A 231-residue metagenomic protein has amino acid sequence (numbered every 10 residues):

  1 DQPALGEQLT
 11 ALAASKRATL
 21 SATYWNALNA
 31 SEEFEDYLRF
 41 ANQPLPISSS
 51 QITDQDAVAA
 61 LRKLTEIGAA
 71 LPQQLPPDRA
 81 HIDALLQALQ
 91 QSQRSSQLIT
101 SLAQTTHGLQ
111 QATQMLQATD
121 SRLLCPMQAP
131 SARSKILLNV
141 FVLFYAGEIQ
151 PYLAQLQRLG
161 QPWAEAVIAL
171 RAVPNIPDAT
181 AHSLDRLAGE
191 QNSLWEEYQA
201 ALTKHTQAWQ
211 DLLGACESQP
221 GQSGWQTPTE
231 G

Functional and structural regions predicted by a protein language model:
D1-Q111: Acidic/His-rich structured neighborhood in mature extracellular/periplasmic domains
S92-G231: A cross-kingdom marker for long, charged
